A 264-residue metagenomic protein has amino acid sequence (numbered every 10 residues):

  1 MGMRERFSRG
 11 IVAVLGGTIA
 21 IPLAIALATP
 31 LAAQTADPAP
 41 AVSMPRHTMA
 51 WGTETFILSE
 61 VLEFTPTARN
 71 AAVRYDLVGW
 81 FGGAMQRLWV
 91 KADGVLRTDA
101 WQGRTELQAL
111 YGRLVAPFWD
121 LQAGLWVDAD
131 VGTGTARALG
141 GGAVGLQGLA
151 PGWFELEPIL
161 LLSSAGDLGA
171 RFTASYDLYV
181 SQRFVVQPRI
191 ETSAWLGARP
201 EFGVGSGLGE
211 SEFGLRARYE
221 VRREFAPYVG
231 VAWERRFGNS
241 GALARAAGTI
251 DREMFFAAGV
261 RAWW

Functional and structural regions predicted by a protein language model:
Q34-T98, T105, R113: Outer-membrane beta-barrel initiation region
T53-T55, A71-Y75, G103-L107, A136-G142 (+3 more regions): Residues that define the transmembrane beta-barrel architecture of outer-membrane proteins
S59-E63, V90-G94, A123-V127, P158-L162 (+2 more regions): Transmembrane beta-barrel strands of outer-membrane/channel proteins
F81-G83, R113, G148, L160-L162 (+3 more regions): Residue-level signature of outer-membrane beta-barrel architecture
M85-V90, P117-L121, G152-L156, S181-V186 (+1 more regions): Repeated loop/turn-to-beta-strand initiation elements of outer-membrane beta-barrel proteins
D93-R97, D130-V131, A143, P158-L160 (+2 more regions): Extracellular loop and loop/strand-boundary signature of outer-membrane beta-barrel proteins
T135-P200: Detector for outer-membrane/organellar transmembrane beta-barrel domains, recognizing the amphipathic beta-strand
L215, E220, D251-W264: Outer-membrane beta-barrel "beta-signal"
